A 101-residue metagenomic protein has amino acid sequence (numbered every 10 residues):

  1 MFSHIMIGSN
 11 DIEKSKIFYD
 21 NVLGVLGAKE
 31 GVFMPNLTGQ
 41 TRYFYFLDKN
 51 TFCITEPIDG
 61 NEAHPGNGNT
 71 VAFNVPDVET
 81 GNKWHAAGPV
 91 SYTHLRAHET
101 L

Functional and structural regions predicted by a protein language model:
M1-F2, G24-V32, N74-D77: Short low-complexity stretches enriched in small and charged residues
S3-N10, A63-P89: Vicinal oxygen chelate
I7-T51: Core segments of cupin and vicinal oxygen chelate
S15-Y19, G88, T93: Conserved active-site tyrosine of GNAT-family acetyltransferases
Y43-F44, G60-A63: Short secondary-structure boundary/capping segments
F52-E56: Conserved beta-strand in the GNAT
T93-T100: Conserved small/polar residues in nucleotide/adenosyl-binding loops
